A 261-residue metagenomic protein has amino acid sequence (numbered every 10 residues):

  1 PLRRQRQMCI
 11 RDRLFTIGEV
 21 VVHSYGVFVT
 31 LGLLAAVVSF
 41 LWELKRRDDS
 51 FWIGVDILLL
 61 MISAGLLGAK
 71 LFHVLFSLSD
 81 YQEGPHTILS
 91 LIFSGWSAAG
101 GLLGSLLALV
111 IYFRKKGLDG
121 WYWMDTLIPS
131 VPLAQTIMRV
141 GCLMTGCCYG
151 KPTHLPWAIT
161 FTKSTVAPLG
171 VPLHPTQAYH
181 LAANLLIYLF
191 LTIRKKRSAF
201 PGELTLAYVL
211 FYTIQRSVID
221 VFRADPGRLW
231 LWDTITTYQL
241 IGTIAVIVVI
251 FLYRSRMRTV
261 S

Functional and structural regions predicted by a protein language model:
P1-R6, I10: Single conserved hydrophobic/aromatic residue that forms the stacking wall/gate of nucleotide- or nucleobase-binding
R11-E83: Gly/Gly-Pro- and Ser/Thr-rich, intrinsically disordered tail segments characteristic of DNA damage-repair and tolerance
I17, H73-T87, T145-T160, V218-Q239: Interfacial helix-loop-helix junctions of multi-pass membrane proteins
V20-A36, L89-A108, P168-L189, T236-V246: Membrane-interface loop-to-helix entry segments
W42-R46, G117, K196-S198, L252-S261: Membrane-interface capping segments at transmembrane-helix boundaries
D49-D56, G120-P129, K196-V209: Internal alpha-helical transmembrane segments of multi-pass membrane proteins
G65-L67, L71, Y122-L155, F161 (+1 more regions): Active-site beta-strand/loop microenvironment that shapes enzyme catalytic pockets
L103-S130, Y188-K196: Helix-hairpin-helix/helix-loop-helix acidic hairpins
